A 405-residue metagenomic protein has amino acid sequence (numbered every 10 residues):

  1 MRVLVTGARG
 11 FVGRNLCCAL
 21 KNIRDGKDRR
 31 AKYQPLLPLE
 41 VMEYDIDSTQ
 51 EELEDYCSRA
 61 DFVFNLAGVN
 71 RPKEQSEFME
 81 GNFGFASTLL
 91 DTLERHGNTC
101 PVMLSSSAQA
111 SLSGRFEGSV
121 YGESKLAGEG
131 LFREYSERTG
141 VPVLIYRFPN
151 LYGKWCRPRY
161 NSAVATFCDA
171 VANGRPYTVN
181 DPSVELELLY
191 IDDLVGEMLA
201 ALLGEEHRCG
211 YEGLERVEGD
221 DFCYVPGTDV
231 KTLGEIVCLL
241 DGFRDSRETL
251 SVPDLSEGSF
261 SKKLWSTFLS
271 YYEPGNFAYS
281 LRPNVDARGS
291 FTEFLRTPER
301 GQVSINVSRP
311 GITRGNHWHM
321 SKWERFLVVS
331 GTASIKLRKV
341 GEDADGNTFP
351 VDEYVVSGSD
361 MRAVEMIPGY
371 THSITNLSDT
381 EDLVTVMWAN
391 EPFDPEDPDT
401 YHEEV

Functional and structural regions predicted by a protein language model:
M1-G26: N-terminal Rossmann NAD(P)H-binding glycine-rich loop of SDR-like oxidoreductase domains
I46-G84, T88, T92-H96, Q109-F116: NAD(P)H-binding glycine-rich loop region in Rossmannoid oxidoreductase-like domains and their noncatalytic homologs
S87-E129, S136-T139, L144: Conserved Rossmann-fold NAD(P)-dependent oxidoreductase catalytic core, especially the SDR/UDP-sugar
R133-I145, P149-L186, I191-G204: NAD(P)-dependent short-chain dehydrogenase/reductase
G204-P283: Mid/C-terminal beta-alpha module of Rossmann-like enzyme folds, strongest in SDR-family dehydrogenases/epimerases
G275-N316, K322: A short glycine-rich, His/Asp/Glu-containing loop-to-beta-strand
G341-G369: Short acidic-glycine-tyrosine-enriched beta hairpin
D345-F349, T375-V405: Double-stranded beta-helix
